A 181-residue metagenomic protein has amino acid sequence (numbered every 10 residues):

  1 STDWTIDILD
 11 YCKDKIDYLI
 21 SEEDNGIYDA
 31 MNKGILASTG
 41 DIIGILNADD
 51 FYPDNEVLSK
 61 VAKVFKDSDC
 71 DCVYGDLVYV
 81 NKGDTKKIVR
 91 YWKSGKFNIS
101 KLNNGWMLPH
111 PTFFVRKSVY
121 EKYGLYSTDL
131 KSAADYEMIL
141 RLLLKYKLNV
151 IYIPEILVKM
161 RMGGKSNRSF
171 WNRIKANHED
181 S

Functional and structural regions predicted by a protein language model:
S1-N172: Nucleotide-sugar donor-binding/catalytic module of glycosyltransferases that assemble extracellular/cell-envelope
F170-S181: Compositionally biased, charge-rich terminal segments
